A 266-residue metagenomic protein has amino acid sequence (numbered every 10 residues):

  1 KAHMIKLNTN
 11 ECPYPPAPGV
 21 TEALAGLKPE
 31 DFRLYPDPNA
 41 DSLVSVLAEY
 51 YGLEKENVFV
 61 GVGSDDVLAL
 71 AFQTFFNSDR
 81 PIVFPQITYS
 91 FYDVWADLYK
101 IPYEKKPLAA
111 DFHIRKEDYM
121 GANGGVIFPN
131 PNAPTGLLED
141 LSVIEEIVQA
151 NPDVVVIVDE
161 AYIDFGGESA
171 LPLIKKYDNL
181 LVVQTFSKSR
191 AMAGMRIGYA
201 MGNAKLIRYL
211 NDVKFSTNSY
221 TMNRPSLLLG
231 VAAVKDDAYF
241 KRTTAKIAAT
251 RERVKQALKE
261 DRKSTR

Functional and structural regions predicted by a protein language model:
K1-L34, A122: N-terminal "arm"/small-domain region of PLP-dependent enzymes with the aminotransferase-like
N10-P13, S64-D65, Y89, N130-P134 (+2 more regions): Short glycine-rich anion-binding loops that position phosphate/pyrophosphate groups of nucleotides and phosphorylated
P16-A17, N179-K259: PLP-dependent aminotransferase class I/II
D41-P81: Phosphate-binding glycine-rich loop
T74-P129: PLP-dependent aminotransferase-like
H113-A122, P134-V156, E160-M192: Active-site pre-lysine segment of PLP-dependent enzymes
K263-T265: Conserved small/polar residues in nucleotide/adenosyl-binding loops
